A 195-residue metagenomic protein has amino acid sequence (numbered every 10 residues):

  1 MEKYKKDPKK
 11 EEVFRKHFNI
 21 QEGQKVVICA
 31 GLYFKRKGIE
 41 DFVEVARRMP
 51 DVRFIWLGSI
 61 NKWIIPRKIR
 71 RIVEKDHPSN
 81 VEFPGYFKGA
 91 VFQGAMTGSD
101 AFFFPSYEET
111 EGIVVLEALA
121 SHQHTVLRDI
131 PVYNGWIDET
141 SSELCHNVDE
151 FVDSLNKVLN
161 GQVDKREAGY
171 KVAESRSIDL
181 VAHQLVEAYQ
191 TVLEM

Functional and structural regions predicted by a protein language model:
Q21-K37, V43-R47, I55-L57: Conserved donor-binding/catalytic core segment of Leloir-type glycosyltransferases
A30, R53-K68, F83: Glycosyltransferase donor-sugar binding loop
R67-A90: Nucleotide-activated donor-binding/catalytic signature segment of Leloir-type glycosyltransferases, i.e., the conserved
Y86-F87, G94-S99: Short alpha-helical donor nucleotide-sugar binding micro-motif in glycosyltransferases
Y107: Aromatic "clamp/platform" in nucleotide-sugar-dependent glycosyltransferases that forms part of the donor/acceptor
A120, H124-L127: Short hydrophobic beta-strand element within catalytic cores of glycosyltransferases and related nucleotide-activated
D138-D149, K157-Q162: Conserved acidic donor-binding segment of nucleotide-sugar-dependent glycosyltransferases
V163-Q190: A charged, aromatic-enriched C-terminal amphipathic alpha-helix characteristic of glycosyltransferases across folds
